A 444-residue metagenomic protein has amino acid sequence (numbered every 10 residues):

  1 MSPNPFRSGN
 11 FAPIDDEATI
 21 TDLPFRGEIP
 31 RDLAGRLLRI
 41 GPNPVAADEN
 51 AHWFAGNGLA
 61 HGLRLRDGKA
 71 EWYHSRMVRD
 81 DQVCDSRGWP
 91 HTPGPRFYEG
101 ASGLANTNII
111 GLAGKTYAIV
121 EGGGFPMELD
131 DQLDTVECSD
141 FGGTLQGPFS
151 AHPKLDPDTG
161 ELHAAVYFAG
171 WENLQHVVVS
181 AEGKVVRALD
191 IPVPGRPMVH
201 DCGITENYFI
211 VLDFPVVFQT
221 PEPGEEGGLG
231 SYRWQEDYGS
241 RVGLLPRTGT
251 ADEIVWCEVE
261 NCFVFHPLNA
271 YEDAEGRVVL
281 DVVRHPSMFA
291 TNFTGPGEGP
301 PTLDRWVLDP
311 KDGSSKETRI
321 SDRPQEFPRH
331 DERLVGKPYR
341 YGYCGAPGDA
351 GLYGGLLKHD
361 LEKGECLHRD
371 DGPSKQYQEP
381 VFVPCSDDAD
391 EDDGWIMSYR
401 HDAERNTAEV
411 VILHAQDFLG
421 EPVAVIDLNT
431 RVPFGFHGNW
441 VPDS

Functional and structural regions predicted by a protein language model:
M1-S444: Beta-propeller domains
